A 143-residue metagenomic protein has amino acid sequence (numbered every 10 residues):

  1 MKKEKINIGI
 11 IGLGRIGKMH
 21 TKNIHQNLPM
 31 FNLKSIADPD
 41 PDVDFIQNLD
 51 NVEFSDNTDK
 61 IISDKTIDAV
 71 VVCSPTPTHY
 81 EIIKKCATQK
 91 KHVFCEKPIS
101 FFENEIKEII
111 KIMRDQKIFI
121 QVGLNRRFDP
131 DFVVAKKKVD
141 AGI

Functional and structural regions predicted by a protein language model:
M1-L49: N-terminal Rossmann-like dinucleotide-binding module
G12, K97, G142: Conserved G/P- and acidic residue-centered "switch" motifs that form tight phosphate/ATP-binding loops in soluble
I16, T76-P77, R126-R127: Short glycine-rich anion-binding loops that position phosphate/pyrophosphate groups of nucleotides and phosphorylated
H20, V52-I112: Beta-loop-alpha module in the N-terminal Rossmann-like domain of NAD(P)-dependent dehydrogenases, especially those
M30-N32, T66, Q89, I143: Short loop/turn motifs at secondary-structure junctions
F31, K91, Q116-F119: Short, well-ordered coil/turn segments that N-cap beta-strands
S35, D68-A69, F119: Short, Asp-centered acidic motifs that coordinate Mg2+ and/or phosphate in catalytic or ligand-binding sites
S100-I143: A contiguous active-site-proximal alpha/beta segment in oxidoreductase catalytic domains
